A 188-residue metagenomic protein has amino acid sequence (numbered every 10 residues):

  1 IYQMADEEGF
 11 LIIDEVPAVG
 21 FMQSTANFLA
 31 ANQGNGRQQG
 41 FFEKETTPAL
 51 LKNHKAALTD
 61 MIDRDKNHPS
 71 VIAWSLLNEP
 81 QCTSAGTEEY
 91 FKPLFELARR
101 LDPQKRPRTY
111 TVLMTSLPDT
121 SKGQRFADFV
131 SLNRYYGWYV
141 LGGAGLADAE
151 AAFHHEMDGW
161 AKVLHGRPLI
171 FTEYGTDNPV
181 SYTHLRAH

Functional and structural regions predicted by a protein language model:
I1-F129, N133-Y136, L141-R167, N178-S181: Active-site mouth of glycoside hydrolases
L169-G175: Short acidic/histidine-rich active-site segments
T183-H188: Conserved small/polar residues in nucleotide/adenosyl-binding loops
